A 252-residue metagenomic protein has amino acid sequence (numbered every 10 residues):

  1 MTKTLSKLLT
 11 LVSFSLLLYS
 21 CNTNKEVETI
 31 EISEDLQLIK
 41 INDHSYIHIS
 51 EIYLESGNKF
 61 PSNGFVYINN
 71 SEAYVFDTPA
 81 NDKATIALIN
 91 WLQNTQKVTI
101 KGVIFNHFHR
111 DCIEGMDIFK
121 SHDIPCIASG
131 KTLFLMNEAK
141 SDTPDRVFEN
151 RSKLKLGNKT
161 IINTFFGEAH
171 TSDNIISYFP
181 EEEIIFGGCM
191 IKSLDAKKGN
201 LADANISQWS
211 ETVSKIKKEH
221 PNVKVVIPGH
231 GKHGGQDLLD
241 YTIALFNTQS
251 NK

Functional and structural regions predicted by a protein language model:
M1-L9: Bacterial N-terminal signal peptides that target proteins for export
L8-L16: Sec-dependent N-terminal signal peptides
L18-S20: C-terminal motif of bacterial Sec signal peptides marking the signal peptidase cleavage site
N22-I30, Q37, S210-K252: Accessory terminal helices/loops
I32-D35, K40-I41, G130-G167, T171-D173 (+1 more regions): Metallo-beta-lactamase
I41-I89, I176-C189: Conserved beta-strand hairpin/beta-sheet module of binuclear metal-dependent hydrolase folds, prominently
N70-Y74, K83-P125: Active-site metal-binding motif and surrounding structural segment of the metallo-beta-lactamase
E72-A73, A80-N81, F166-A169, D173-D237: Metallo-beta-lactamase
